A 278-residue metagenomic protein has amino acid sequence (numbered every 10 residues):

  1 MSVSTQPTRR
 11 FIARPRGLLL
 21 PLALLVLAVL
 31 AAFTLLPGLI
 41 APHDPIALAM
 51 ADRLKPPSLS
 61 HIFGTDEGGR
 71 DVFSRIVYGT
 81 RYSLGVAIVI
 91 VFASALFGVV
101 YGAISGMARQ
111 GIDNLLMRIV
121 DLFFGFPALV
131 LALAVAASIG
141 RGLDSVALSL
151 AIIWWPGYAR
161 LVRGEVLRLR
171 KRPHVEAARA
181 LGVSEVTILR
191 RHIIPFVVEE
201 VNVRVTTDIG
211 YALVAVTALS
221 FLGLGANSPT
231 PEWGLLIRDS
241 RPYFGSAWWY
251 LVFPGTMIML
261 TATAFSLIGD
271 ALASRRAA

Functional and structural regions predicted by a protein language model:
M1-A28, S266-A278: Transmembrane alpha-helical segments of polytopic membrane transport and secretion proteins
L25, V29, F33-G68, L222-T230: Hydrophobic alpha-helical transmembrane segments of membrane transport/permease proteins and related membrane-embedded
I62, D66, L96, G106-M107 (+2 more regions): Generic hydrophobic transmembrane alpha-helix motif, especially the helices
V72-M107, L260-T261: Transmembrane alpha-helix signature in integral membrane proteins
R81-F97, F126, V186-A218, F265: Transmembrane alpha-helices
V135-S138, E165-V166, A215-I258: Glycine-rich helix-loop "coupling/hinge" segments at transmembrane-helix boundaries in multipass transporters
I153, V198-I209, W248-A278: C-terminal transmembrane helix and the adjacent membrane-cytosol boundary/short C-terminal tail of inner/organellar
